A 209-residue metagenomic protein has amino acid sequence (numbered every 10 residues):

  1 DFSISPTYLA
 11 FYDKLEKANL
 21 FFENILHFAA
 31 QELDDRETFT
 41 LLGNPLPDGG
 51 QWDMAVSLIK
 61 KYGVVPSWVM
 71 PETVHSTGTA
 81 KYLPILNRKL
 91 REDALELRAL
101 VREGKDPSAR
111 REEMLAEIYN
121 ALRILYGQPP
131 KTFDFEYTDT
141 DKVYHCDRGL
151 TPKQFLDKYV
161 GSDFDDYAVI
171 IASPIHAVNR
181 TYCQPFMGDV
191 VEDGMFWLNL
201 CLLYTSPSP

Functional and structural regions predicted by a protein language model:
F2-Y137: Papain-like cysteine protease catalytic cores
P84-L203: Core regions of eukaryotic protease modules
Y204-P209: Conserved small/polar residues in nucleotide/adenosyl-binding loops
